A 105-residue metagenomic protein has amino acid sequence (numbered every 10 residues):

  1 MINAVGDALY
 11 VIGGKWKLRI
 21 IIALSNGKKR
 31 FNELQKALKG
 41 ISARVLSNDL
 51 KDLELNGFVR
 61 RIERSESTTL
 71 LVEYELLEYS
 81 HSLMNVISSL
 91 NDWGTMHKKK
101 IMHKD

Functional and structural regions predicted by a protein language model:
N3-V45, E66-Y74: N-terminal helix-turn-helix DNA-binding core of bacterial DNA-binding proteins
Y10, I22, E54, N85 (+1 more regions): A cross-family signal for key residues in well-ordered alpha-helices that form functional helical elements
K28, L38, L50, S80 (+1 more regions): Short amphipathic alpha-helical/adjacent loop interface patches that line ligand and macromolecule-binding sites
Q35-R61: Canonical helix-turn-helix DNA-binding module
I62-E66, D92-T95, M102-D105: Acyl-donor (CoA/ACP) binding surface of acyl/acetyltransferases
S65-I87: Basic, amphipathic "hinge/linker" alpha-helix immediately C-terminal to the N-terminal HTH DNA-binding motif
S82-K100: Short, solvent-exposed amphipathic helices
